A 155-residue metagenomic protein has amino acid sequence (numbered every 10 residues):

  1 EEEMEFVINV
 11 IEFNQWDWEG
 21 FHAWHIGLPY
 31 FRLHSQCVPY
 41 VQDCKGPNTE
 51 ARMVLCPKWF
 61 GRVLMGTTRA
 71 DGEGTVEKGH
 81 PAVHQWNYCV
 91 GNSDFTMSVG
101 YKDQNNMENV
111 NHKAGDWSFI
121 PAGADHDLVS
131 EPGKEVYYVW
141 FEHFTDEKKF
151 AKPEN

Functional and structural regions predicted by a protein language model:
E1-E2, N9-I11, N111-P132, F141-H143: Conserved metal-binding segment of the jelly-roll/cupin
E3, V7-V76: A short, N-terminal "cap"/entry segment at the start of jelly-roll beta-barrel domains of the cupin/DSBH fold
E3-M4, V83-Q85: Short, surface-exposed beta-edge/turn micro-motifs
I8, M65-T67, W86, N109 (+1 more regions): Conserved hydrophobic/aromatic beta-strand scaffold that supports enzyme active sites
G74-P81, N109-V110, V129-S130: Short histidine-centered beta-strand/loop micro-motifs that create catalytic or ligand/metal-coordination sites
N87-A114: A short beta-strand-loop-beta hairpin characteristic of the jelly-roll/cupin
D146-K148, K152-N155: Extended, charge-rich intrinsically disordered regulatory tails
